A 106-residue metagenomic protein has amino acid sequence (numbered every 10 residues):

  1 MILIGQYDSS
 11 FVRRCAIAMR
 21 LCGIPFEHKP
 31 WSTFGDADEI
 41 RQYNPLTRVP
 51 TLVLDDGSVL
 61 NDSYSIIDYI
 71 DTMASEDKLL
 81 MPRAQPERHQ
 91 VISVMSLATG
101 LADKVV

Functional and structural regions predicted by a protein language model:
M1-V106: GST-like domain detector, emphasizing the conserved glutathione-binding G-site in the N-terminal thioredoxin-like
